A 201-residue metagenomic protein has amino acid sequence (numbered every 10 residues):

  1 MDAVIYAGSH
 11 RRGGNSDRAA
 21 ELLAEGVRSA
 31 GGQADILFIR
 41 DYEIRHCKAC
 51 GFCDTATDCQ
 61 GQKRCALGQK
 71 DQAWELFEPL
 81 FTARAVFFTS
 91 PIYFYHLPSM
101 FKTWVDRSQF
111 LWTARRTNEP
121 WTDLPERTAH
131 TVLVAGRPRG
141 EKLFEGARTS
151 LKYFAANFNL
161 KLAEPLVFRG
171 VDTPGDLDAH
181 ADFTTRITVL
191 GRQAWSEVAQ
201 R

Functional and structural regions predicted by a protein language model:
M1-S90, Y95-T113, T173-R201: N-terminal beta1-alpha1-beta2 submodule of the flavodoxin-like/Rossmannoid cofactor-binding fold
E21, A34, D41, E119-D123 (+2 more regions): Residue-level signal for alpha-helical context at structural boundaries
L80, V86-F87, Y153, N157 (+1 more regions): Intrinsic disorder/low-structure terminal segments
M100, R116-A163: Short, glycine-/small-residue-rich phosphate/pyrophosphate-handling segment
A163-G170: Beta-strand-loop-alpha "switch" segments that mediate conformational coupling across diverse proteins
